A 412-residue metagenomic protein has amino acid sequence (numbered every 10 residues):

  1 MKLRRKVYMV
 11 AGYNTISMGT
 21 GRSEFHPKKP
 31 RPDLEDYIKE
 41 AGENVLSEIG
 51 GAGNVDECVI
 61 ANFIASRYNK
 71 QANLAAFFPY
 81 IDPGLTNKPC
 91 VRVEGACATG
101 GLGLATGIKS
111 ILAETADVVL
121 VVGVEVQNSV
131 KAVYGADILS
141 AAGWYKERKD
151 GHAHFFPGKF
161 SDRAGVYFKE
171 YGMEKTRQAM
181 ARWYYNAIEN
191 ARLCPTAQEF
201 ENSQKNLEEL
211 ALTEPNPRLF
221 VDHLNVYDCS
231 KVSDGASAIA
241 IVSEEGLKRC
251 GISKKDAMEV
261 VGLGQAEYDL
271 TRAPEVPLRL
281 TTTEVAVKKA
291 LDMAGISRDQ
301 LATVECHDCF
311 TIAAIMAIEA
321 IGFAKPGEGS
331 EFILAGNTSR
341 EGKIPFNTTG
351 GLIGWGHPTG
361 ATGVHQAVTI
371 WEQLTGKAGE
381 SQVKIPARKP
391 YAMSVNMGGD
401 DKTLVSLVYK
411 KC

Functional and structural regions predicted by a protein language model:
M1-C90, L112, V124-K231, S237-A238 (+4 more regions): Conserved "HGTGT" condensation-loop signature of ketosynthase/thiolase-family condensing enzymes that catalyze
R92-C97: Short beta->alpha junction loops
G100: Short conserved active-site loop signatures built around small residues
A236-E244: Conserved beta strand-loop-helix elements of the APE1-like EEP
G246-C250: Short helix-loop capping/hinge motifs at secondary-structure junctions, enriched in acidic/polar residues
